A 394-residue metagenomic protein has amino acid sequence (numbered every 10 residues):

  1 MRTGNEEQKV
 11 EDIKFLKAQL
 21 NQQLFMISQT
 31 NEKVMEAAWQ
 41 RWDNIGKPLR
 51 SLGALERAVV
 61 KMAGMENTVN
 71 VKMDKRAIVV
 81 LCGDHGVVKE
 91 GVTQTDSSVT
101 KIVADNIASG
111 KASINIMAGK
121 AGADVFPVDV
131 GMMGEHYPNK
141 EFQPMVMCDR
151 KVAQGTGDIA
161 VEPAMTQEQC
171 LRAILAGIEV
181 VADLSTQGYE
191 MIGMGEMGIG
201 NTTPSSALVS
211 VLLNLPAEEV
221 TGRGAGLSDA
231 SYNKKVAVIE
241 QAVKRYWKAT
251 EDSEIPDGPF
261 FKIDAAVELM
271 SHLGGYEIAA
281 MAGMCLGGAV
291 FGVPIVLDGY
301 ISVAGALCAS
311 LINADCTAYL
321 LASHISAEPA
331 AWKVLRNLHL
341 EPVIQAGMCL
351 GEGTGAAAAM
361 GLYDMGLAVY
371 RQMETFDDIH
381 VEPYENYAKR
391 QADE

Functional and structural regions predicted by a protein language model:
R2-E394: N-terminal loops that bind phosphate or other acidic moieties and the adjacent beta-alpha structural core
